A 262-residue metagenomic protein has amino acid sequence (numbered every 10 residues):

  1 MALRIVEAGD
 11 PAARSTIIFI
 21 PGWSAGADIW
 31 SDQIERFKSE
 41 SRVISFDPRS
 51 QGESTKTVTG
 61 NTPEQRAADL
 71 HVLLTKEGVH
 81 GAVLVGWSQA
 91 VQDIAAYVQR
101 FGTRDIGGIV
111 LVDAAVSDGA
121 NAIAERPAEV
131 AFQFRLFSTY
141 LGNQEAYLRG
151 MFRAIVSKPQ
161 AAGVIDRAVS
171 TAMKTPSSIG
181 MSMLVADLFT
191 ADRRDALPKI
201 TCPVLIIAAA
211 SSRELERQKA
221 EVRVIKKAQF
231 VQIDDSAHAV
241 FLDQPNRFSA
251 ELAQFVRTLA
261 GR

Functional and structural regions predicted by a protein language model:
M1-I18, K38-R42, V79-H80, D166 (+1 more regions): Alpha/beta-hydrolase fold catalytic core
V6, E35, S45-Q89, V98-R100 (+1 more regions): Active-site loop/oxyanion-hole signature of alpha/beta-hydrolase fold enzymes
V6-K56: Conserved HGGG/HGGXW glycine-rich cap/lid loop of the alpha/beta-hydrolase fold
S24, P48-G52, V91, V116 (+1 more regions): Alpha/beta-hydrolase active-site loop signature
A95, Q99-R100, D105-Y140: Flexible "cap/lid" loop of the alpha/beta hydrolase fold
A120-A128, T139-L197: Conserved alpha/beta-hydrolase catalytic His-Asp/Glu region
P203-L242: Conserved loop-alpha-helix segment in the C-terminal half of the alpha/beta-hydrolase fold that carries the catalytic
A228-R262: Catalytic active-site module of serine/aspartate enzymes centered on a nucleophile-bearing elbow/loop
